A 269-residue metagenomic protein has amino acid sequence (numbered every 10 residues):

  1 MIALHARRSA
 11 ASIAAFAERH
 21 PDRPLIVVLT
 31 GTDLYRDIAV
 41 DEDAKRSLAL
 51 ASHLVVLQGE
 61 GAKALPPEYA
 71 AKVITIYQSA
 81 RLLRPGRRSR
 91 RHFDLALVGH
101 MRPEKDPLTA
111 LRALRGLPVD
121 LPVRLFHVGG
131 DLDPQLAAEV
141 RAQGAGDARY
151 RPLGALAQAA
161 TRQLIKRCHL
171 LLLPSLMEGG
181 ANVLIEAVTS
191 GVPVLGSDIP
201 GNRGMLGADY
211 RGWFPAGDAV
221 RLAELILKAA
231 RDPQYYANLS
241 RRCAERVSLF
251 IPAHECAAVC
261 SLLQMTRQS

Functional and structural regions predicted by a protein language model:
L48, A155-L156, Q163-C168: Short alpha-helical donor nucleotide-sugar binding micro-motif in glycosyltransferases
A49-L83: A short, active-site helix/loop in glycosyltransferases that binds the activated sugar's phosphate group
R87-G116, L125-G129: Conserved donor-binding/catalytic core segment of Leloir-type glycosyltransferases
R124-A138, G154-A155: Glycosyltransferase donor-sugar binding loop
A137-A159: Nucleotide-activated donor-binding/catalytic signature segment of Leloir-type glycosyltransferases, i.e., the conserved
L176: Aromatic "clamp/platform" in nucleotide-sugar-dependent glycosyltransferases that forms part of the donor/acceptor
P193-G196: Short hydrophobic beta-strand element within catalytic cores of glycosyltransferases and related nucleotide-activated
A208-V220, K228-P233: Conserved acidic donor-binding segment of nucleotide-sugar-dependent glycosyltransferases
